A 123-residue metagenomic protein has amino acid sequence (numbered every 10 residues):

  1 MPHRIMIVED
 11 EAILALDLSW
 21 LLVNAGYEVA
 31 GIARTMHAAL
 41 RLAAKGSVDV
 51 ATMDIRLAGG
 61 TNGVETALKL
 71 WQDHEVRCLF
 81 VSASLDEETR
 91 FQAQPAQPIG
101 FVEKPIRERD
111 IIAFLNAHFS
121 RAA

Functional and structural regions predicted by a protein language model:
E9: Conserved acidic carboxylate
A12-G31: Two-component/phosphorelay signaling modules centered on CheY-like receiver
S19, I32-V50: Acidic, metal-coordinating helix/loop segments flanking the phosphotransfer/catalytic sites of two-component signaling
T35, G59-E65: Acidic catalytic/metal-coordinating carboxylates
D54-I55: Active-site residues of response regulator receiver
V64-V76: Short amphipathic alpha-helix used as the core "switch/output" element in two-component signaling
Q72, S84-E103, R109, A113: Alpha4 helix (beta4-alpha4-beta5 surface) of REC/receiver domains from two-component response regulators
I111-A123: Receiver (REC) domain switch/output surface
